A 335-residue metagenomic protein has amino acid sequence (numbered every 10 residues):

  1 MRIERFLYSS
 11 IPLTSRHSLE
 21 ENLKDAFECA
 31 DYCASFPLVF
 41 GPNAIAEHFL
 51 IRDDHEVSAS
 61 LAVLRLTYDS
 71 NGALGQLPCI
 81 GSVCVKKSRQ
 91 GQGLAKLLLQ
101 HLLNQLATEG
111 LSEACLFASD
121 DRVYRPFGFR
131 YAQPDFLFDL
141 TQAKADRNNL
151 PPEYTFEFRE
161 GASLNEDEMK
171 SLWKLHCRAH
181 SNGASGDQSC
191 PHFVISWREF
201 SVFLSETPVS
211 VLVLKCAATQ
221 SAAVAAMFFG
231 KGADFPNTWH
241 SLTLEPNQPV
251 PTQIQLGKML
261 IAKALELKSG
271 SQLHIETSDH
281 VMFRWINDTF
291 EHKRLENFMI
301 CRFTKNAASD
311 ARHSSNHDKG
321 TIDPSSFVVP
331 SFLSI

Functional and structural regions predicted by a protein language model:
M1-R65, G75, C79, A145-I195 (+1 more regions): Short amphipathic alpha-helix that is part of the acyltransferase structural core
H48-L50, E56-L66, L77-C84, V213 (+2 more regions): Conserved beta-strand in the GNAT
C84, D120-R122, D279: Active-site-proximal loop/turn and secondary-structure-junction residues that shape catalytic pockets, frequently
V85, G91-N104, P249-L265: Conserved acetyl-CoA-binding loop-helix of GNAT-fold acetyltransferases
N104-A118, L267-D279: Conserved GNAT acetyl-CoA-binding A-motif
L111-T141: Long, hydrophobic, well-ordered secondary-structure blocks that form the structural core and pocket-lining surfaces
R130-L242: Amide-forming acyltransferase catalytic core, primarily the GNAT-like/NAT-type and related acyltransferase folds
R130-N149, K231, H240-I254, K258-I335: Active-site/acyl-donor-binding loops of N-acyltransferases
